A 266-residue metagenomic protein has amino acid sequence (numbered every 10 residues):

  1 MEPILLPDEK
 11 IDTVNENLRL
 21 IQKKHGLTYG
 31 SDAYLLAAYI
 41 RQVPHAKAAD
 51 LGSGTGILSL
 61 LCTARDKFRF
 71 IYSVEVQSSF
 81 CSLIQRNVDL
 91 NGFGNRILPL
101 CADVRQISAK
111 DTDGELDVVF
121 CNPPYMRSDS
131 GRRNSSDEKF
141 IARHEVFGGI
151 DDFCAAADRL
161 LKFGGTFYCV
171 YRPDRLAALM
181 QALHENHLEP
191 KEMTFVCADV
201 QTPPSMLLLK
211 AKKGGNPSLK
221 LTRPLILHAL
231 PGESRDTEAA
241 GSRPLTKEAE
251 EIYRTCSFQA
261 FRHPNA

Functional and structural regions predicted by a protein language model:
E2-V43: Class I SAM-dependent transferase core
I21, L98-L100, K191-T194: General small-molecule cofactor/ligand-binding pocket signal
Y29, F147-A198, T202-P204: Conserved Class I SAM-dependent methyltransferase catalytic core
L36, N122, F153, A211: Residue-level signal for inorganic ion chemistry
A38-R132: Conserved SAM/SAH cofactor-binding pocket of Class I
P123-D152: Mobile active-site "lid"/loop adjacent to the S-adenosyl-L-methionine
P203-A266: SAM/dcSAM-binding transferase cores
